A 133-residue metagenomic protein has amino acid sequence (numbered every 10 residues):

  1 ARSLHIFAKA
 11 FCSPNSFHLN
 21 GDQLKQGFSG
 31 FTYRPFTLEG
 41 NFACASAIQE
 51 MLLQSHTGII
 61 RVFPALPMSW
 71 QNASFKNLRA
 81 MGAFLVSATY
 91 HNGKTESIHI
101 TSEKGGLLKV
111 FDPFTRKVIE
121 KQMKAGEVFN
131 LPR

Functional and structural regions predicted by a protein language model:
A1-R133: Non-catalytic C-terminal accessory modules of carbohydrate-active enzymes
